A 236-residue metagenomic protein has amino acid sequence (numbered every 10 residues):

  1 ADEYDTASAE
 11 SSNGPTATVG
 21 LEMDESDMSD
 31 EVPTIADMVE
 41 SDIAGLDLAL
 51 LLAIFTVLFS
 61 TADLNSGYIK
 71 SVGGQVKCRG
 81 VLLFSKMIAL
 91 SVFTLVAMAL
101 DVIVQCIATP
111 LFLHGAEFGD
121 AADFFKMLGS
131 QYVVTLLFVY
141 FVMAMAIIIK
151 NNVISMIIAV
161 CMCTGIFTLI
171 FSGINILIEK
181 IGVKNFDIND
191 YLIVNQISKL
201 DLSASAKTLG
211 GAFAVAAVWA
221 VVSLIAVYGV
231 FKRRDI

Functional and structural regions predicted by a protein language model:
A1-F59, L83-S155, A159, T164-S172 (+2 more regions): Secretory targeting signals
T56-G80, M87: Transmembrane helix boundary and interhelical loop/hinge segments in multi-pass membrane proteins
D63, V76, I148-I149, R233: Helix-loop interface residues and adjacent transmembrane-helix termini in multi-pass membrane transporters, primarily
E179-L202: Short hydrophobic, aromatic-rich alpha-helical segments embedded in or entering the lipid bilayer of multi-pass
N189-Q196, F213-V222: Small-residue-rich transmembrane alpha-helices that serve as helix-helix interface/gating elements in multipass
A217-I236: Junction motif at the cytosolic side of a transmembrane helix
